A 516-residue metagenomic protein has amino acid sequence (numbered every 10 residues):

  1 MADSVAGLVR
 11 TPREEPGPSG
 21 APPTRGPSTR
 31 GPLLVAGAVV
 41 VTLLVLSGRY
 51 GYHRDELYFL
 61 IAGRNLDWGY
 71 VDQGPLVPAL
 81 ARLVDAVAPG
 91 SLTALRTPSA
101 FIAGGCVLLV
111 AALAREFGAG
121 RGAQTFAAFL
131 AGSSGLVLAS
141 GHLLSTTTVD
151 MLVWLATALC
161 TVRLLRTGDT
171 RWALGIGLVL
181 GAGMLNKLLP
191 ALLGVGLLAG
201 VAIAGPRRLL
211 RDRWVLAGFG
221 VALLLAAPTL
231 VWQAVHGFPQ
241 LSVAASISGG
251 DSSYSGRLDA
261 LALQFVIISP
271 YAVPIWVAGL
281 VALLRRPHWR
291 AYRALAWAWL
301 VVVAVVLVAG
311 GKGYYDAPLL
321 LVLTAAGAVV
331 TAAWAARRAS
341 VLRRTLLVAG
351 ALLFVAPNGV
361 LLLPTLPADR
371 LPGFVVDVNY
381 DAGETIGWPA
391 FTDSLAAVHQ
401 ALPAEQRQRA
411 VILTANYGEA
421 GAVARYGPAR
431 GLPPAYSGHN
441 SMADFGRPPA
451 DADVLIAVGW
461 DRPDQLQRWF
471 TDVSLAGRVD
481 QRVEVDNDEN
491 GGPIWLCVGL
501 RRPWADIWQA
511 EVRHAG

Functional and structural regions predicted by a protein language model:
S4-V5, T11-S19, V110-S133, L152: Transmembrane-helix signature of polytopic, membrane-embedded enzymes that assemble or transfer cell-envelope glycans
A36, A127-G132, L180, M184: Short helix- or helix-capping micro-motifs that position conserved polar/aromatic residues at function-defining sites
N65, W172-K187, A199, V221-A222 (+1 more regions): Membrane-interface alpha helices of multi-pass inner-membrane proteins
T97-G118, A156: Transmembrane-helix motifs of polytopic, lipid-linked glycan transferases
F117, T157-A173, A278-P287: Membrane-interface transmembrane helices that cradle and orient dolichyl/undecaprenyl
L136, H142-V149: Short acidic/glycine- and proline-prone juxtamembrane loop motifs at membrane-interface regions of multi-pass membrane
A191-Y292: Transmembrane-lumen/periplasm boundary regions of multi-pass, lipid-linked membrane glycan transferases
A390-A396, Q400-P403, A435-G516: Aromatic/acidic, Gly/Pro-rich catalytic loop(s) in extracytoplasmic/lumenal soluble domains of multi-pass membrane
